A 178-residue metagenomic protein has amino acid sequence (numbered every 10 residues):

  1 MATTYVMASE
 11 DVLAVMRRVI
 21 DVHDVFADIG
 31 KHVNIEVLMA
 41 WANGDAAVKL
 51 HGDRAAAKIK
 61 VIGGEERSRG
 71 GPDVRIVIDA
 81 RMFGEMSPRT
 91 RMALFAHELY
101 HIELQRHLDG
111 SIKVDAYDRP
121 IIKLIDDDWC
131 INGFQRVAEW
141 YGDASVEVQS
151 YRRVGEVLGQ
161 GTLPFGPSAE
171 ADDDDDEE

Functional and structural regions predicted by a protein language model:
A2, M7, M16, I20 (+5 more regions): Metalloprotease/metallohydrolase-associated module, dominated by Zn2+-dependent proteases
V12, R91-M92: Hydrophobic (often cysteine-bearing) scaffold residues that line and stabilize catalytic clefts of nucleotide/cofactor
A93-Q105: Active-site recognition of the HExxH zinc-binding catalytic motif
